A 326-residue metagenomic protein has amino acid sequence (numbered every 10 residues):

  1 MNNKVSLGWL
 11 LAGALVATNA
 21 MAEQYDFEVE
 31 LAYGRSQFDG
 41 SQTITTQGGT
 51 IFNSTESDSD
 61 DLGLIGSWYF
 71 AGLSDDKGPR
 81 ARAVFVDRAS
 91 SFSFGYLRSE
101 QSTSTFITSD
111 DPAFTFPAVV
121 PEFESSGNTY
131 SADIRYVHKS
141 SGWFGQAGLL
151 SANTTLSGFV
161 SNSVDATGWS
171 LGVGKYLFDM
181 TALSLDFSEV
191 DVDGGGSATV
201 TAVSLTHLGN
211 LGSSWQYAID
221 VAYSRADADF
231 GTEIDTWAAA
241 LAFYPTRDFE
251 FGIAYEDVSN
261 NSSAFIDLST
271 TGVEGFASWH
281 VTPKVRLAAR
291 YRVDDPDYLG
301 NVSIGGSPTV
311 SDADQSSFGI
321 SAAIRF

Functional and structural regions predicted by a protein language model:
A22-S74, D87-P112, Y130: Short glycine/proline- and aromatic-enriched beta-strand/turn motifs that initiate or cap beta-hairpins
Y25, D58-L64, E124-Y130, S163-W169 (+5 more regions): Residues that define the transmembrane beta-barrel architecture of outer-membrane proteins
F27-V29, L73-D76, S140-G145, D179-L185 (+4 more regions): Repeated loop/turn-to-beta-strand initiation elements of outer-membrane beta-barrel proteins
V29-R35, W68, F94-R98, A147-S151 (+4 more regions): Transmembrane beta-barrel strands of outer-membrane/channel proteins
R35, W68, Y136-H138, K175 (+6 more regions): Residue-level signature of outer-membrane beta-barrel architecture
S41-T55, E100-S125, S151-A166, D191-S197 (+3 more regions): Flexible, solvent-exposed loop segments that connect beta-strands
D61-S74, W279, V293, D314-F326: Outer-membrane beta-barrel "beta-signal"
G168-S262: Detector for outer-membrane/organellar transmembrane beta-barrel domains, recognizing the amphipathic beta-strand
